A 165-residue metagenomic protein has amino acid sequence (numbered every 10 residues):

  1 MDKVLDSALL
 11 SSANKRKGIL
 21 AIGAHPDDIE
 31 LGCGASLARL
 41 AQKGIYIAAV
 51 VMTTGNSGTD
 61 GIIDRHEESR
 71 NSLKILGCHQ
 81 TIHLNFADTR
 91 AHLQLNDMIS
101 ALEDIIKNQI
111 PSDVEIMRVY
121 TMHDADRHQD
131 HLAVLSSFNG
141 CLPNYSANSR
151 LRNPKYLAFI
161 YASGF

Functional and structural regions predicted by a protein language model:
M1-L20, A91-F165: Metal-dependent de-N-acetylase/amidase catalytic core
K17-P26, E30-I62: ATP-dependent adenylation/pyrophosphate-handling site
I22-A24, A49-M52, L84, Y120-M122 (+1 more regions): Active-site neighborhood of phospho(di)ester-bond hydrolases with catalytic His/Asp-centered motifs
D27, T53, S69, T81 (+2 more regions): Divalent metal-coordination and catalytic microenvironments
I29, N56-T59, T89, A125-Q129: Active-site environment of divalent metal-dependent phosphoester hydrolases
T54-D60, N85-H92, F165: A short acidic, helix-capping loop that chelates divalent metal ions and anchors anionic groups
I63-G77, S137-C141: Short, solvent-exposed amphipathic alpha-helices that sit in or adjacent to ligand/effector-binding or catalytic
I75-T89: A conserved beta-strand->alpha-helix junction
